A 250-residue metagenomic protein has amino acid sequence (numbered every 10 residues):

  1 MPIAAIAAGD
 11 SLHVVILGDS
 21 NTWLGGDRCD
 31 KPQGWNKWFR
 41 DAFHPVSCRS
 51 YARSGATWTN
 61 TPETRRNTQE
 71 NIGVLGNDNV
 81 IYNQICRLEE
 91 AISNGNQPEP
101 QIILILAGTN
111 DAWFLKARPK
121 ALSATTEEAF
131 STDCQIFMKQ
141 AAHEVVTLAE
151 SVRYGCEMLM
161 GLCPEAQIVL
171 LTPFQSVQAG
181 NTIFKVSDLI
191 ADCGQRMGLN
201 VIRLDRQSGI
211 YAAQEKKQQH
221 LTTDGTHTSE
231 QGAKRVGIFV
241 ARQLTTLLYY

Functional and structural regions predicted by a protein language model:
M1-I16: Membrane/wall-proximal cationic-aromatic binding patches
S11-V15, N21-S131, F137, E150: Conserved SGNH/GDSL esterase-like catalytic core that processes O-acyl groups on lipids and polysaccharides
L17-G18, L171: Short hydrophobic segments within beta-strands
R66, P173-Y250: Catalytic His-Asp segment of secreted/periplasmic serine-dependent ester chemistry enzymes
I81, V145-L148, V152, S187 (+1 more regions): Aromatic/hydrophobic pocket-lining residues that form the small-molecule binding cavity in soluble enzyme cores
L106-N110, R153-D188: Active-site segments of SGNH/GDSL-like serine hydrolases that catalyze O-acetyl group transfer/hydrolysis on lipids
F137-V146: The substrate-binding groove and active-site-proximal loops of carbohydrate-active enzymes, especially glycoside
